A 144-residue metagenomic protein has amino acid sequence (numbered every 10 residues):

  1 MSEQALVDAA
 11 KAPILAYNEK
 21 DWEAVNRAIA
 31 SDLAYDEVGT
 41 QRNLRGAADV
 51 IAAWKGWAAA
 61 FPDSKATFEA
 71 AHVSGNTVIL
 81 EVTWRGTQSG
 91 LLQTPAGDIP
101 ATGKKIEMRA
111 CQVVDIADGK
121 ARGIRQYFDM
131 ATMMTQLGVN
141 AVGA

Functional and structural regions predicted by a protein language model:
M1-A144: C-terminal and inter-domain tail/linker signature
